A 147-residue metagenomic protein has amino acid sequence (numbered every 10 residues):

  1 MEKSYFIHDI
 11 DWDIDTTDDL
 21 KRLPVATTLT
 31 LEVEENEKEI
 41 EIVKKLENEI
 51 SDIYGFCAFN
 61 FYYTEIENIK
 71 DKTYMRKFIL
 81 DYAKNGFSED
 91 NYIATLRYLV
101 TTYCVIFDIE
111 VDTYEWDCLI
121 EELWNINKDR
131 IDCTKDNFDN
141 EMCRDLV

Functional and structural regions predicted by a protein language model:
M1-E2, K72: Short, surface-exposed loop and linker segments with low hydrophobicity and enrichment for Pro/Ser/Thr
E2-L23: Extracellular, modular beta-sheet/disulfide-rich ectodomains of secreted and cell-surface proteins
Y5-I7, L29, M75: Hydrophobic beta-strand residues in large extracellular and virion-surface proteins
T17-E65, G86-L146: Acidic, low-complexity, intrinsically disordered interaction modules
E67-I69: Eukaryote-biased, non-catalytic alpha-solenoid scaffold regions
D71-S88: Short terminal alpha-helical segments
